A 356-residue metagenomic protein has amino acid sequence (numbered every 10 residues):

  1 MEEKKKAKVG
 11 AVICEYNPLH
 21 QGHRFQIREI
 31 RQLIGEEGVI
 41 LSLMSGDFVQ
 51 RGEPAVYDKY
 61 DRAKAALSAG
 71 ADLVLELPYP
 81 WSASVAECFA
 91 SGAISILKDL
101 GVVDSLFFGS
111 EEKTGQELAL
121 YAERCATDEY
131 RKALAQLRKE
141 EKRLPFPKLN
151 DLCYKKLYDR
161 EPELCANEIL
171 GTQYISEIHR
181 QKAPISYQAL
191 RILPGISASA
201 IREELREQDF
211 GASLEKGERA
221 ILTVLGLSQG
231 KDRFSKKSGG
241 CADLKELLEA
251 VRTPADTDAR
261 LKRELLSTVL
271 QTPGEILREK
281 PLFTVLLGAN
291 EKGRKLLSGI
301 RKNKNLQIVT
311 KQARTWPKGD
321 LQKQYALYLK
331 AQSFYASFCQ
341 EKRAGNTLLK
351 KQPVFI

Functional and structural regions predicted by a protein language model:
M1-R62: N-terminal catalytic cores of NTP/NDP-binding nucleotidyl/phosphoryl-transfer enzymes
K6, E36, G70, G101-V102: Short loop/turn motifs at secondary-structure junctions
R31-I34, L67, L97-K98, H179: N-terminal cationic-hydrophobic initiation segments that often serve targeting/anchoring roles
P54-A55, Y60, A71, S82-A83 (+1 more regions): Membrane helical hairpin/interfacial module
A63-P78: A glycine-rich helix N-cap at a beta->alpha junction
L77-I356: Active-site cores that bind ATP or allylic diphosphates and position pyrophosphate for catalysis
